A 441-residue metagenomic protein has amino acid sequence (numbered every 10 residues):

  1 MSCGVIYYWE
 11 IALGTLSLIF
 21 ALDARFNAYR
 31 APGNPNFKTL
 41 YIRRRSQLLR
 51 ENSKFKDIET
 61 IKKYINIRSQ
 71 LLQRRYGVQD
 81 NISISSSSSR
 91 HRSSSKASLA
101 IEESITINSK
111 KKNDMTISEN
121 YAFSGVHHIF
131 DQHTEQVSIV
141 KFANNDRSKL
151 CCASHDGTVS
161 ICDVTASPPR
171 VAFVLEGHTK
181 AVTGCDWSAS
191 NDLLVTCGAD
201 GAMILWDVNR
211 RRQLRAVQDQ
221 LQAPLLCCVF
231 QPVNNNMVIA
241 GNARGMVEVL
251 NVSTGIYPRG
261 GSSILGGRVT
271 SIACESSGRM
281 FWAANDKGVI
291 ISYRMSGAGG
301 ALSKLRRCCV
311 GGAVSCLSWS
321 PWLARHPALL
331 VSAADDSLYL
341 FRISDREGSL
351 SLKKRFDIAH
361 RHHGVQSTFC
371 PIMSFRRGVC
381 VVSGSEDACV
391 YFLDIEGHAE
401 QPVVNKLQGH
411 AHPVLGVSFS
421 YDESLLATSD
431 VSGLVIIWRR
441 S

Functional and structural regions predicted by a protein language model:
M1-H133, S441: Intrinsically disordered terminal extensions that flank WD40 beta-propeller domains in eukaryotic WD-repeat scaffold
V126, Q136, D146, V171 (+13 more regions): WD40/WD-repeat beta-propeller blade-loop signature
F130-V137, L175-V182, Q218-L225, S262-V269 (+3 more regions): WD40/WD-repeat beta-propeller blade N-cap
V140, V159-V164, C197, M203-V208 (+5 more regions): WD40-repeat beta-propellers
V140-R147, C185-D192, C197, C228-N235 (+4 more regions): Loop/turn segments within WD40 beta-propeller blades
A153-D156, C197-D200, G241-R244, A284-K287 (+3 more regions): Conserved strand-to-loop turn within each blade of WD40 beta-propeller repeats
A298-F419: Structured C-terminal portions of repeat-based eukaryotic scaffold domains
L415-S441: Blade-level signature of beta-propeller repeat domains, shared across WD40, Kelch, NHL, RCC1 and BNR/Asp-box propellers
